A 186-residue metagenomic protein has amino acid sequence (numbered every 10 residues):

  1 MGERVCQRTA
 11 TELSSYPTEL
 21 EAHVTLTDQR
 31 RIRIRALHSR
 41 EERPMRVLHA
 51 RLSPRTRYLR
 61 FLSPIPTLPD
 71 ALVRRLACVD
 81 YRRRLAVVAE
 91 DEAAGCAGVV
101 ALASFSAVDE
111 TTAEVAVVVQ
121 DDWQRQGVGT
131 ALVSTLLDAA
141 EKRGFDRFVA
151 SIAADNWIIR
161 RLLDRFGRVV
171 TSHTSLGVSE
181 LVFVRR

Functional and structural regions predicted by a protein language model:
G2-R186: Long, contiguous binding/interaction regions
